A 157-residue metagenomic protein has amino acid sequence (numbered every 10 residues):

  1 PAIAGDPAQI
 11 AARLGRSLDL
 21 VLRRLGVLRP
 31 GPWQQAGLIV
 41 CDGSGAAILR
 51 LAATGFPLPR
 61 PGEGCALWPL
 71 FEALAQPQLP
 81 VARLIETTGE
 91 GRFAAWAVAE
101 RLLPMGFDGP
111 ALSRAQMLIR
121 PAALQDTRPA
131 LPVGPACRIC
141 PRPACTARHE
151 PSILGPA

Functional and structural regions predicted by a protein language model:
P1-A157: Conserved binding/catalytic microenvironments
